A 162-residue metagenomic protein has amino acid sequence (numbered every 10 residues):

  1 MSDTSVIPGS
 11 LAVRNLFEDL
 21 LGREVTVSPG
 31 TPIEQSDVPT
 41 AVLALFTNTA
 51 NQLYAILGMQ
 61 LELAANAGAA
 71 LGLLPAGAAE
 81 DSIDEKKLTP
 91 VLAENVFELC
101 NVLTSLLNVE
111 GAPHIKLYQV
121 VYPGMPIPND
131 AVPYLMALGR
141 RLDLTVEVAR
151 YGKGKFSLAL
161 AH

Functional and structural regions predicted by a protein language model:
M1-H162: N-terminal auxiliary interaction/assembly segments of multi-subunit proteins
